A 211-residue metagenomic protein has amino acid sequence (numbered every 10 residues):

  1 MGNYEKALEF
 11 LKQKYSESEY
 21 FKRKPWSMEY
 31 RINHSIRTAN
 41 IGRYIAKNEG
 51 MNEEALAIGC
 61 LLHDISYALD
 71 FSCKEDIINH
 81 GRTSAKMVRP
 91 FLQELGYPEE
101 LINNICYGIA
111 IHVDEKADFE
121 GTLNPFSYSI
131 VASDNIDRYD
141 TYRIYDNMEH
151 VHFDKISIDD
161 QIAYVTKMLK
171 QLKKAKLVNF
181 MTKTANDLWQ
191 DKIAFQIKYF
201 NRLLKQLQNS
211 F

Functional and structural regions predicted by a protein language model:
G2-K6, W26-M51, L62, D114-F211: Divalent metal-dependent phosphate-bond-processing catalytic cores, especially two-metal-ion Mg2+/Mn2+ enzymes that act
Y4-R37, I65-S72, D76: Active-site flanking loop/helix segments enriched in acidic
E19-K22, A46, L69-C73, L92 (+3 more regions): Short amphipathic alpha-helical interaction patches enriched in hydrophobic/aromatic residues with interspersed Lys/Arg
T38-A39, I45, N79-E94: An active-site-proximal "capping" alpha-helix that borders the catalytic cofactor pocket
E53-C73, H80, S84, N104-E115: His-Asp-centered metal-binding catalytic motifs of divalent-metal-dependent phosphohydrolases/nucleases
R89, P98-Y107: Glycine- and acidic-residue-rich phosphate-binding/metal-coordinating active-site segment common to enzymes that handle
E94-E99, E149: Inter-helical turn/loop segments and adjacent helix faces that build the functional surface of alpha-helical bundle
